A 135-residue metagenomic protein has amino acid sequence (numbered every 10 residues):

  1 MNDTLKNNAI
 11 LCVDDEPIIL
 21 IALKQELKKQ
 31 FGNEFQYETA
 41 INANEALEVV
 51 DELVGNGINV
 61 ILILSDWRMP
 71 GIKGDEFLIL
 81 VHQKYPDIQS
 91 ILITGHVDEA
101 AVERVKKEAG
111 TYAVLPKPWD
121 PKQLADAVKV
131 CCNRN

Functional and structural regions predicted by a protein language model:
N7-L27, I63: Conserved acidic segment of CheY-like receiver
D14, D66, T94: Active-site residues of response regulator receiver
T39-E52, G74: Helix N-cap/capping motif at the beta->alpha junctions
E48, D75-D87: Short amphipathic alpha-helix used as the core "switch/output" element in two-component signaling
V54-L64: Active-site beta3 strand of CheY-like receiver
M69: Receiver (REC) domain active-site loop signature in two-component systems and cognate sites in sensor histidine kinases
E76, V97-V114, D126: Alpha4 helix (beta4-alpha4-beta5 surface) of REC/receiver domains from two-component response regulators
W119-K129: C-terminal output helix
